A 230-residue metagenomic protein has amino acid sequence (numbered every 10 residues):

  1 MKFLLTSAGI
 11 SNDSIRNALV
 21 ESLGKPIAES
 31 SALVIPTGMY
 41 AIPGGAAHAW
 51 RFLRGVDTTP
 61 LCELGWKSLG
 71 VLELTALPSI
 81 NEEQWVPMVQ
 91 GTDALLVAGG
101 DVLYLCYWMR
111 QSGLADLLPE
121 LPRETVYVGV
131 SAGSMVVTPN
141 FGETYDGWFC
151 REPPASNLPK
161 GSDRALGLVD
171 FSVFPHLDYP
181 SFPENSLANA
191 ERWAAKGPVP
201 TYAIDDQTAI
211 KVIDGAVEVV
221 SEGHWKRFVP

Functional and structural regions predicted by a protein language model:
M1-L103, P198-A203, Q207, K211-P230: Extended, subdomain-level signal for the structured scaffold at the beginning of enzyme domains
A18-V20, A47-A49, M109-G113, F141-Y145 (+1 more regions): Short, glycine/charged-enriched secondary-structure capping and boundary segments
V20, T58, W85-V86, A115-P119 (+1 more regions): Short amphipathic alpha-helical segments and helix-helix/interface helices
G45, P139-N140, E184, D214: Short, well-ordered secondary-structure micro-motifs
P87-V89, P119-P122, V128-G129, A165-L166 (+2 more regions): Solvent-exposed alpha-helices and their adjacent loops that cap or buttress functional pockets in soluble metabolic
C106-Y179: Class I SAM-dependent methyltransferase SAM-binding "motif I" and its flanking Rossmann-like core
R164-Q207, I213: Conserved anion/nucleotide-ligand pocket segment
